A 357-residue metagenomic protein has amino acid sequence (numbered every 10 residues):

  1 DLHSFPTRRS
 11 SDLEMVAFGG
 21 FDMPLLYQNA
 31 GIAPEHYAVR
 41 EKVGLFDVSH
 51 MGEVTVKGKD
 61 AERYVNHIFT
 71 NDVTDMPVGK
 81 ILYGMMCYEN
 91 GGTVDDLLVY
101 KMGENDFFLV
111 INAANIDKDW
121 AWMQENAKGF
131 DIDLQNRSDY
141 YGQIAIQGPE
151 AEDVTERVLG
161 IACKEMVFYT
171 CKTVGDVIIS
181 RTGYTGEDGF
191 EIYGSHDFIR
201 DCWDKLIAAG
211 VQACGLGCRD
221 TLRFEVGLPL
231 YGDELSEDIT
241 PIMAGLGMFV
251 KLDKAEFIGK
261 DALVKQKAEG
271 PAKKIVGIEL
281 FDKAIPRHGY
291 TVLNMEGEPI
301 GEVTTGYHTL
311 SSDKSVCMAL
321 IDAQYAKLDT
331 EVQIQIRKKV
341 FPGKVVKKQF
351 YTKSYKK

Functional and structural regions predicted by a protein language model:
D1: BZIP DNA-binding basic region
S4, R8-A17, P24-Y27, E35 (+1 more regions): Conserved, structured C-terminal
S4, R8-G84, G92, G217: Acidic, proline/glycine-enriched N-terminal capping motif
D47, D96, E191: Acidic active-site catalytic centers that drive phospho-/nucleotidyl reactions and related ester hydrolyses
D72-N105, V110-N126: Well-ordered mid-protein domain cores that form the structural environment of catalytic cofactors
